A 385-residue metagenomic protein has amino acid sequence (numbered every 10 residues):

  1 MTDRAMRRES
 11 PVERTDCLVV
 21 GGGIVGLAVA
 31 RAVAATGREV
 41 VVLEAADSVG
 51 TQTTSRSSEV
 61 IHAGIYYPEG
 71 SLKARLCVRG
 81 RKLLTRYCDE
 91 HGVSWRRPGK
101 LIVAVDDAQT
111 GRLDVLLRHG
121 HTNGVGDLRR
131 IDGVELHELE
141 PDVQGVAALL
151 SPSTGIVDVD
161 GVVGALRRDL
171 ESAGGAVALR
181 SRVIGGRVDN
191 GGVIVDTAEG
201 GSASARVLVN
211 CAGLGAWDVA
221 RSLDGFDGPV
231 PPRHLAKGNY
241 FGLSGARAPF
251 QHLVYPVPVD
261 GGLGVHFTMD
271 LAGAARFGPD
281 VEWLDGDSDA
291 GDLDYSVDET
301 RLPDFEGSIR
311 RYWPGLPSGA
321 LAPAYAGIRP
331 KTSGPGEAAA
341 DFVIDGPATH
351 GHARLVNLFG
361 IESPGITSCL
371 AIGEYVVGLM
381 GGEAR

Functional and structural regions predicted by a protein language model:
T15-V42: N-terminal Rossmann-like FAD-binding beta1-loop-alpha1 element of flavoenzymes
A35-R56: Glycine-rich FAD pyrophosphate-binding loop
G50, E199-Q251, Y295, G382: Central helical "cap/lid" subdomain
E59-E135, G145, G264-V265: Dinucleotide-binding Rossmann-like beta1-alpha1 core, especially the glycine-rich loop that anchors the ADP
P68-R79, V103-R112, L149-R168, S296-R301 (+1 more regions): Short beta-strand to alpha-helix junction loop
V134-H137, P232-G238, T300-I366, A371-E374 (+1 more regions): Flavin (FAD/FMN) cofactor-binding core of flavoprotein oxidoreductases
L149-V207, D218, L370, L379: Helical element adjacent to the flavin cofactor pocket in flavoenzyme catalytic cores
F226-L235, R247-E337: Active-site lid/adjacent beta-loop-alpha segment flanking the redox-cofactor pocket in flavoenzymes
